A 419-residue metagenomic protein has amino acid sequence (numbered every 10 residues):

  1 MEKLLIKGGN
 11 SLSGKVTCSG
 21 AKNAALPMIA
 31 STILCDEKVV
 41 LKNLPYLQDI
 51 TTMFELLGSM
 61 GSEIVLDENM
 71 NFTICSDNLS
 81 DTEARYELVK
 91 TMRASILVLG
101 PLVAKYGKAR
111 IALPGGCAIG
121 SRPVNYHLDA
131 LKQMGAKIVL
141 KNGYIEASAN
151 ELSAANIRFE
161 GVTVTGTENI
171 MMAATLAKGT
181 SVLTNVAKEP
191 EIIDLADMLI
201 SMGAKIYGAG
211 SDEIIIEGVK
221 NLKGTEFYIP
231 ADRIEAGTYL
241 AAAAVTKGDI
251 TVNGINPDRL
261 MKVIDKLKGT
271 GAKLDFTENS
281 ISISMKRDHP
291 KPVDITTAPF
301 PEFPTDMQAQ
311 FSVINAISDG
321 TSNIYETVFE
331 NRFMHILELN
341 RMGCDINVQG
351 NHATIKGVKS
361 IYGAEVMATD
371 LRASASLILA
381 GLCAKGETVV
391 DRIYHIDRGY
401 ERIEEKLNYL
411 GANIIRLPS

Functional and structural regions predicted by a protein language model:
M1-S419: Short, structured segments at the rim of ligand-binding sites
